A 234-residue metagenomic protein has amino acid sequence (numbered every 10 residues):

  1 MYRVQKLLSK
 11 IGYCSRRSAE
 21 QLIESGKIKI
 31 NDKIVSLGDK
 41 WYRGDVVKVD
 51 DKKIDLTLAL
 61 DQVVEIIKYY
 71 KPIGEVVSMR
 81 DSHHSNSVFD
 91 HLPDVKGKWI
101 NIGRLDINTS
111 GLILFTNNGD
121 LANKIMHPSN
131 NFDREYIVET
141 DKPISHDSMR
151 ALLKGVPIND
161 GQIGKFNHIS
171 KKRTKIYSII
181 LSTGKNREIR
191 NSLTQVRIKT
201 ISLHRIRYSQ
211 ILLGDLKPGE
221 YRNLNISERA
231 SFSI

Functional and structural regions predicted by a protein language model:
M1-I234: Basic, flexible Lys/Arg- and Gly-enriched helix-loop patches that mediate nucleic-acid binding at interfaces with rRNA
